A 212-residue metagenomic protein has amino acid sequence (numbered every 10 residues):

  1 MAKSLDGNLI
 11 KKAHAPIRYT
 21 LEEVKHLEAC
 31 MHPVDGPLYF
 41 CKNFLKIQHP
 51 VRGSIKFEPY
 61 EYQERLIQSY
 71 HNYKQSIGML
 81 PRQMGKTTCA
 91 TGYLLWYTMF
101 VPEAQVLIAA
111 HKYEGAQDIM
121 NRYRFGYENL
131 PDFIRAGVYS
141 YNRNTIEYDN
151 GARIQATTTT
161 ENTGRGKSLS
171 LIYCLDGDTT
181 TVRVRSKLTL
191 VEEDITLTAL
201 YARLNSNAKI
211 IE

Functional and structural regions predicted by a protein language model:
A2-E212: Phosphate/NTP-binding elements of NTP-utilizing enzymes
